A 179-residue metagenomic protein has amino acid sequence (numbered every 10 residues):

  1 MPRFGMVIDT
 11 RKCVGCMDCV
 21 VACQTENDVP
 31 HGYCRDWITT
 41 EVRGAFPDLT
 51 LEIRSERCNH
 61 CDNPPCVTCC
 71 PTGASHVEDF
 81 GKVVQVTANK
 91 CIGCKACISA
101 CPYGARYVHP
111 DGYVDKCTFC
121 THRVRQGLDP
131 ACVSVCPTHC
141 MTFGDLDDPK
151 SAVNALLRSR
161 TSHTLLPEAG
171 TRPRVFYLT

Functional and structural regions predicted by a protein language model:
M1-T179: Non-ligating segments of multi-cofactor redox enzymes
